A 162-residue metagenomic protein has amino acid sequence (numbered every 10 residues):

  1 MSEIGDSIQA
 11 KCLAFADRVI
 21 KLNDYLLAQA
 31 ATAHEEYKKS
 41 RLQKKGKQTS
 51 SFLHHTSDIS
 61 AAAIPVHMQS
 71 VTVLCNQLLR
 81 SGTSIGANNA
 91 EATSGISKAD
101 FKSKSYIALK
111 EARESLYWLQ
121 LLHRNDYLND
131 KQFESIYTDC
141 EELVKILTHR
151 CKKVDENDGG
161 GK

Functional and structural regions predicted by a protein language model:
M1-E91, G95-K162: Short, C-terminally biased terminal segments at protein or domain edges
